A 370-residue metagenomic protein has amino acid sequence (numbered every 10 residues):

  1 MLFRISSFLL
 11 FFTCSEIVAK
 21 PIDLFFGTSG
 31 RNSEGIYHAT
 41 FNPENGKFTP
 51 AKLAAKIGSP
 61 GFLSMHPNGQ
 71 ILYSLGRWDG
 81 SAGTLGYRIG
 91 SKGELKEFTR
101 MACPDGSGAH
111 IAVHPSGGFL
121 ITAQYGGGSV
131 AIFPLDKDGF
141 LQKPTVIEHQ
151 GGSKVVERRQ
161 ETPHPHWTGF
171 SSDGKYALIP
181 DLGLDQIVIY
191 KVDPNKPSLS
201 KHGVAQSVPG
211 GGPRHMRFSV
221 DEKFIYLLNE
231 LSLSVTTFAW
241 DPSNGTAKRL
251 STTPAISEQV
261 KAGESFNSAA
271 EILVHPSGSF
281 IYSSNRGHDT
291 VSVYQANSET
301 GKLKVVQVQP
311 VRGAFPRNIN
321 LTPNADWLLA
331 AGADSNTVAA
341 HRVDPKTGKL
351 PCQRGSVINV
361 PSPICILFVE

Functional and structural regions predicted by a protein language model:
K20, M65-G69, V113-G117, S172-D173 (+4 more regions): Residue-level detector of Asp-centered blade-edge/turn motifs that repeat once per structural unit in beta-propeller
S29-R31, R77-D79, Y125, L135 (+7 more regions): Short loop/turn segments immediately following the C-termini of beta-strands
A39-G46, Y87-E94, I132-Q142, Y190-S198 (+3 more regions): Short loop/turn segments immediately following beta-strands, especially the blade-tip and inter-blade linker loops
T49-A55, K96-A102, T145, S153-R158 (+4 more regions): A short beta-strand motif characteristic of beta-propeller blades
E94-W167: Asp-box/WD-like beta-propeller blade repeats and closely related beta-sheet repeat scaffolds
N267-G332: Loop/turn-rich, solvent-exposed surfaces of beta-rich toroidal or solenoidal domains
